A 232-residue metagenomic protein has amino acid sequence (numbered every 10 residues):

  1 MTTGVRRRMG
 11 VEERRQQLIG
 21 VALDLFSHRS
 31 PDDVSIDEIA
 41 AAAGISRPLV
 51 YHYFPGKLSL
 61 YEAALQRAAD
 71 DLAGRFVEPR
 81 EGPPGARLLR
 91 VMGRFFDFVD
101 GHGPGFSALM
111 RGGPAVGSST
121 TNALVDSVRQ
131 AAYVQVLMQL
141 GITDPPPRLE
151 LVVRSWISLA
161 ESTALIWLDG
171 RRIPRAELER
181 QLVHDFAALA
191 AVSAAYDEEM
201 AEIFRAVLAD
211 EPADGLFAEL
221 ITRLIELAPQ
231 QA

Functional and structural regions predicted by a protein language model:
M1-R29, D33-G44, L58-E62: Basic, helix-initiating cap at the start of DNA-binding domains
M1-T2, V134-M138, D169-A232: C-terminal peripheral helix-coil segments that are non-catalytic and often amphipathic
A43-F54: Short hydrophobic/aromatic patch on the recognition helix
S59-A68, L109, L124-V128: Alpha-helical DNA-contacting segments of helix-turn-helix folds
E62-A63, A73, A190: Short, Lys/Arg-enriched C-terminal cap helix and immediately downstream tail that follows
A63, V77-P104, I142-P146, E179: Hydrophobic alpha-helical connector segments
F98-N122, Y133-L137, E161-D169, E199: Amphipathic alpha-helical segments used for helix-helix packing
G117-T143, L149-S162, A176-A191: Amphipathic alpha-helical packing segments from all-alpha helical-bundle domains
